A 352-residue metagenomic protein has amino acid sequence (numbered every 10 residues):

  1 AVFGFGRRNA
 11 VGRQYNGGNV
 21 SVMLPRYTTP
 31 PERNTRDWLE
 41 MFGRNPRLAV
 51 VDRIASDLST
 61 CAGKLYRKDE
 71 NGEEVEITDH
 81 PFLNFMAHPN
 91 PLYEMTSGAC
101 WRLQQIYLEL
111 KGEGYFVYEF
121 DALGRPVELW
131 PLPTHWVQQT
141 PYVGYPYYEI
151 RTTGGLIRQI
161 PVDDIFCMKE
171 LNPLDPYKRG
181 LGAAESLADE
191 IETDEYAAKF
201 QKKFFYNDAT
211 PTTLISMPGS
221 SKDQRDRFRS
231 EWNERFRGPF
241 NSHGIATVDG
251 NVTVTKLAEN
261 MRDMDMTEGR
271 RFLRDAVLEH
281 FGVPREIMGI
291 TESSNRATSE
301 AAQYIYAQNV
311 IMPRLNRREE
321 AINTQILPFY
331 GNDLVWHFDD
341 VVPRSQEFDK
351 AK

Functional and structural regions predicted by a protein language model:
A1-M266, R270-F272, A276-E279, V283 (+1 more regions): Structured, contiguous alpha/beta core segments that scaffold functional sites
K199, L334-V341: A ubiquitous short alpha-helical element
I245-T247, R285-R296, A321-G331, W336: Short acidic alpha-helical/loop segments enriched in Asp/Glu that coordinate divalent cations
R274, E279-F281, L315-N323: Internal mixed-charge
N309-R314: Acidic/histidine-rich catalytic cores and adjacent linkers of DNA breakage/strand-transfer/modification proteins
V341-K352: Charged substrate- and nucleic-acid-binding regions of tRNA-handling and nucleotidyl-transfer enzymes, centered on
